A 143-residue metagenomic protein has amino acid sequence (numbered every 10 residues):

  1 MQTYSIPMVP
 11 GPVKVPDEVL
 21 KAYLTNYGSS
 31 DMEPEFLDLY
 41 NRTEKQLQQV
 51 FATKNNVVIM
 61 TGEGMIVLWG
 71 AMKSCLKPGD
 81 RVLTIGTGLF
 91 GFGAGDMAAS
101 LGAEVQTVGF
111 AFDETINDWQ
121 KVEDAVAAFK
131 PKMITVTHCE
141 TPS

Functional and structural regions predicted by a protein language model:
Y4-T61: A glycine-/small-polar-enriched, mobile loop at the entrance of the PLP active site in fold-type I
G28, T53, L76-R81, V105 (+1 more regions): Short, surface-exposed connector motifs at secondary-structure boundaries
K54-T87, G91-G95: Conserved beta-loop-alpha segment that forms the PLP phosphate-binding cup at the N-terminus of a helix
G93-E104, K121-E123: Active-site-proximal loop->helix
E104-A111: Short beta-strand elements in bilobed, periplasmic/extracellular small-molecule ligand-binding domains
N117-S143: Active-site phosphate-binding strand-loop segment of PLP-dependent enzymes
